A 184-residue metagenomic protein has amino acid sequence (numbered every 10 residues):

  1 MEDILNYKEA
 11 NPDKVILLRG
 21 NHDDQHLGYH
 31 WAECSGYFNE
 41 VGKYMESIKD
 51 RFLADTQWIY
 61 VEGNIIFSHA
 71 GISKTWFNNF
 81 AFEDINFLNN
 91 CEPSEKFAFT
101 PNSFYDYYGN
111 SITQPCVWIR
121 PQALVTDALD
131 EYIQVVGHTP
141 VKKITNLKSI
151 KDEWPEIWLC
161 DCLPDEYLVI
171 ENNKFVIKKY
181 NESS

Functional and structural regions predicted by a protein language model:
M1-I48: Core catalytic region of metal-dependent phosphoesterases/phosphodiesterases, especially metallo-beta-lactamase-like
Y7-K14, E46-E62, D130-Y132: A structural motif corresponding to the C-terminal end of an alpha-helix and its immediate exit/capping segment
E9-N11, D127, S149-E153: Short, conserved loop/helix-junction motifs that constitute active-site signature segments in enzyme catalytic cores
I16-N21, F67-S68, Q134-T139, L159-C162: Active-site neighborhood of phospho(di)ester-bond hydrolases with catalytic His/Asp-centered motifs
H22-G28, S73-T75, L124-T126, V135-L147 (+1 more regions): Active-site environment of divalent metal-dependent phosphoester hydrolases
G36-K43, Q57, E62-D130: Active-site-proximal loop/helix segment associated with metal-binding centers of metalloenzymes
V41-A54, I150, E156-D161: Short, solvent-exposed secondary-structure boundary motifs
T145-S184: Binuclear metal-dependent phosphoesterase catalytic core
